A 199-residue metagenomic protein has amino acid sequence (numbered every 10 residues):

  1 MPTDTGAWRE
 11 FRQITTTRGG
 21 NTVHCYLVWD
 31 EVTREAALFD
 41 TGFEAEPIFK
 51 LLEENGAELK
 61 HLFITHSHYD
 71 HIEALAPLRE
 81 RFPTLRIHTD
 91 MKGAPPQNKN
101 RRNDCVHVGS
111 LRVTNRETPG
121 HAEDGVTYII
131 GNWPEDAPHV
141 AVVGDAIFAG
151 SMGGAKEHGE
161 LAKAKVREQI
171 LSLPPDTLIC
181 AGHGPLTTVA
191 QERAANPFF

Functional and structural regions predicted by a protein language model:
P2-N55, Y128-V143, G150: Conserved beta-strand hairpin/beta-sheet module of binuclear metal-dependent hydrolase folds, prominently
T15, W29, R101, P119 (+1 more regions): Residue-level detector of conserved, well-ordered beta-strand and adjacent loop positions that form binding/recognition
N21-T22, T33-A36, F43-N115, P138-H139 (+1 more regions): Active-site HxH/HxHxD metal-binding segment of metal-dependent hydrolases
Y26, F49, L75, N98-R101 (+3 more regions): Short, well-ordered secondary-structure micro-motifs
L27, C105-E135: Core dinuclear metal-dependent hydrolase active-site scaffold
V28, D40, H66, L78 (+5 more regions): Divalent metal-coordination and catalytic microenvironments
A57, A122-F199: Metallo-beta-lactamase
L62-I72, R116-D124, I179-L186: Histidine-centered catalytic micro-motifs
